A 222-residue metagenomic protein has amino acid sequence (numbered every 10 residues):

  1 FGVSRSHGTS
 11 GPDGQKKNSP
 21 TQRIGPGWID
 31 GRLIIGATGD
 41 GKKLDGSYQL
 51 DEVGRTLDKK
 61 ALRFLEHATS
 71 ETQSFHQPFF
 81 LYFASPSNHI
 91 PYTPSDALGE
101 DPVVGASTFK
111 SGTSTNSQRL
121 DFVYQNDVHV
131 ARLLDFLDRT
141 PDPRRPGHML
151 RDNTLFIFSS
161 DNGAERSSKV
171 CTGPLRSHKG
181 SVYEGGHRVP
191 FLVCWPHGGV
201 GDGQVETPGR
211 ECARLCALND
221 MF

Functional and structural regions predicted by a protein language model:
F1-F79, A84-P94, S111, Q118 (+1 more regions): Formylglycine-dependent
H7, F109, L120, E184-H187: Short, surface-exposed, polar/charged, turn-prone segments marking secondary-structure boundaries
W28, Y92-S107, G186: Short, flexible, mixed-charge acidic loops at enzyme active sites
L44-D51, T113-L120, H178-V182, V200-C216: Active-site rim elements
E52, T56-E71, E100-T154, V170: A long, amphipathic alpha-helix that forms part of the scaffold/cap immediately adjacent to metal-dependent active
S87-D101, R210-C216: Short, exposed beta-strand "edge-strand" segments with a Pro/Gly-rich flavor and a Y/T-containing core
P91-T93, V128, D135-P208, A217: Histidine-centered active-site microenvironments of extracellular/periplasmic hydrolases and transferases
L218, F222: Zinc-coordinating Cys/His ligand positions in small cysteine/histidine-rich zinc-finger domains
